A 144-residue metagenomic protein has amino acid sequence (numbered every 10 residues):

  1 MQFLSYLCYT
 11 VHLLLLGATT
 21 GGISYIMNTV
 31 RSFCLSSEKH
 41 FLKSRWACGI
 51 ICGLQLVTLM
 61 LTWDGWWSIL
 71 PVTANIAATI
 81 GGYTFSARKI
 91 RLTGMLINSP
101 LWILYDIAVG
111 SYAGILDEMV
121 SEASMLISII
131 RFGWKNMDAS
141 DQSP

Functional and structural regions predicted by a protein language model:
M1-P144: Alpha-helical membrane-protein topology signature
